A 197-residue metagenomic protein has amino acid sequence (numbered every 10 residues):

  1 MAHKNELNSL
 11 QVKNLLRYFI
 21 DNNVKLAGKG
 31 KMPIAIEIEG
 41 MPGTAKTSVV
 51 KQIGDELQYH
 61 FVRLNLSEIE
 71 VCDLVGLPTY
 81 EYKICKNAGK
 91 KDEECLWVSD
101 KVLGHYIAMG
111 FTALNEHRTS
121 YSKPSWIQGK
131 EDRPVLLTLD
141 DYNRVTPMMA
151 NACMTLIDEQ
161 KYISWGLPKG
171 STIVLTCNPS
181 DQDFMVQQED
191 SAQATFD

Functional and structural regions predicted by a protein language model:
A2-D197: AAA+ P-loop NTPase catalytic core and its hallmark functional loops
